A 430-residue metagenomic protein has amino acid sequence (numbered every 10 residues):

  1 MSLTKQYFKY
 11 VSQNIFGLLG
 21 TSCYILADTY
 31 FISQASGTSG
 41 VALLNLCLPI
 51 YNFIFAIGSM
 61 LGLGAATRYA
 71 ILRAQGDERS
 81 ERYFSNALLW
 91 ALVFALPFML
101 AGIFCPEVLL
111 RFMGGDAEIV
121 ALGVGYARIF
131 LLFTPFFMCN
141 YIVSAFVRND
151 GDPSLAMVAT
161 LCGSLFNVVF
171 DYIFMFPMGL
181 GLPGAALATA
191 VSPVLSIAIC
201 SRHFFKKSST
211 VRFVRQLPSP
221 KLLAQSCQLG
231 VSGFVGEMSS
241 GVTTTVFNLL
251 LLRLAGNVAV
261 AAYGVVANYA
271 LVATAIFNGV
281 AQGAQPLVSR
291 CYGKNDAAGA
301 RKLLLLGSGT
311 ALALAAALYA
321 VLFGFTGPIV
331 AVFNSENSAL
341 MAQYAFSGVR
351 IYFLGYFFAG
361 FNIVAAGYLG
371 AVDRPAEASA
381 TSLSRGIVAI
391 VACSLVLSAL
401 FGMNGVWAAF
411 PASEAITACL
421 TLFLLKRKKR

Functional and structural regions predicted by a protein language model:
M1-I15, Y69-F133, P177-V231, V288-G355 (+1 more regions): Short alpha-helical transmembrane segments in multi-pass integral membrane proteins
N14-L63, T67, F133-F137, A224-R290 (+3 more regions): Transmembrane helix-bundle signature of multi-pass secondary active exporters and lipid flippases
L26, A35-T38, L72, N149-D150 (+5 more regions): Helix-loop interface residues and adjacent transmembrane-helix termini in multi-pass membrane transporters, primarily
T29, G102, A145, D171 (+8 more regions): Structural signal for membrane-spanning alpha-helices in multi-pass inner-membrane proteins, emphasizing helix cores
T29, T38-V41, P153, L182 (+4 more regions): Membrane-helix interface/capping residues of multi-pass secondary transporters
V41-L100, F137-A156, A262-T326, A359-A378: Small-residue-rich hydrophobic transmembrane alpha-helices
F53-A56, N167-D171, I197-S201, L271-A275 (+3 more regions): Hydrophobic transmembrane alpha-helices of multi-pass small-molecule transporters
G62, I129-R148, A156-N167, A185-C200 (+4 more regions): Short runs within selected transmembrane alpha-helices of multi-pass transporters and secretion channels
